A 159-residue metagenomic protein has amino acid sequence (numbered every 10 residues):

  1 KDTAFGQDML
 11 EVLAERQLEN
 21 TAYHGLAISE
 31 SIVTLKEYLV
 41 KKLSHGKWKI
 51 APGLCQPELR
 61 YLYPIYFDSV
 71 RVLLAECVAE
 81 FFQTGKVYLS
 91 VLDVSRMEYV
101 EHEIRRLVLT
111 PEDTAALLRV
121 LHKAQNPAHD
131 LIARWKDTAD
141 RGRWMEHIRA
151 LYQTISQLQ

Functional and structural regions predicted by a protein language model:
D2-E76, F81-Q83, V87-Y88: Alpha-helical solenoid scaffolds in large eukaryotic transport, assembly, and signaling factors
F5, A27, S31, Y66 (+6 more regions): Non-membrane alpha-helical secondary structure
L13, Q17-L18, L39, L43 (+3 more regions): Generic secondary-structure transition motif, activating predominantly at the C-termini of alpha-helices
I32-V40, A75-V78, P111-H122, M145 (+1 more regions): Hydrophobic core segments within long, regular secondary-structure runs in both alpha- and beta-rich folds
I65-A133: Amphipathic protein-protein interaction modules
A115-Q159: Low-complexity intrinsically disordered segments
